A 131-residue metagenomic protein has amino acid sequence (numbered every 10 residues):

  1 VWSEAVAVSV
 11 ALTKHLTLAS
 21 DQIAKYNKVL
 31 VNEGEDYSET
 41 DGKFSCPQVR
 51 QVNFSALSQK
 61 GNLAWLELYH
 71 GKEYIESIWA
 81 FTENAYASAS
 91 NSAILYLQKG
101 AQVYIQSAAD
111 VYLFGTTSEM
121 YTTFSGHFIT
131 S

Functional and structural regions predicted by a protein language model:
V1-S131: Extracellular jelly-roll beta-sandwich "head" domains, especially the C-terminal globular C1q domain
